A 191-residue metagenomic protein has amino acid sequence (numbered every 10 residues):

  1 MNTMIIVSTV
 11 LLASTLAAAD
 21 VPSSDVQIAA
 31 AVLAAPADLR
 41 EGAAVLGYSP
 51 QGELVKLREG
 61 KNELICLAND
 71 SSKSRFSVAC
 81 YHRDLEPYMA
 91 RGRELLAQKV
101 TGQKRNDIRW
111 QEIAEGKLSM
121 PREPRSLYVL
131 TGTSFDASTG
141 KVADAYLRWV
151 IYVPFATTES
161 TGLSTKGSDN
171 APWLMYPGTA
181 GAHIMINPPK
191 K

Functional and structural regions predicted by a protein language model:
N2-T9: Sec-dependent signal peptide recognition, specifically the positively charged N-region followed immediately by
T9-A19: Hydrophobic h-region of N-terminal signal peptides that target proteins for export in Gram-negative bacteria
D20-K191: Primary mode marks residue(s) on the alpha4-beta5-alpha5 output face of response regulator receiver
